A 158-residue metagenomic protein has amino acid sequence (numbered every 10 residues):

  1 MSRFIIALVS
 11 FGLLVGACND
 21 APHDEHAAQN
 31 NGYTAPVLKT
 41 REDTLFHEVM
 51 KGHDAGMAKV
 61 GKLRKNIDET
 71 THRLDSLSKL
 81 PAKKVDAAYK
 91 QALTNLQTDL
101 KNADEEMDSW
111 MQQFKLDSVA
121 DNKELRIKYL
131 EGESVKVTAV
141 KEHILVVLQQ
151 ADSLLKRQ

Functional and structural regions predicted by a protein language model:
S2-L8: Sec-dependent signal peptide recognition, specifically the positively charged N-region followed immediately by
L14-A17: C-terminal motif of bacterial Sec signal peptides marking the signal peptidase cleavage site
N19-S76: Immediate post-signal-peptide N-terminus of mature secreted/exported proteins
E25-P36, T71-L80, S109-Y129: Short E/K-rich amphipathic alpha-helical oligomerization segments
K39-V60, S118-Q158: C-terminal amphipathic alpha-helix
A58, K65, H72, T98 (+5 more regions): Extended, non-transmembrane alpha-helical coiled-coils
L63, I67-T70, L74-A88, F114-N122 (+2 more regions): Secondary-structure edge/capping motif, primarily at the C-terminal ends of alpha-helices and the immediately following
A88-V137: Long, amphipathic, charge-rich alpha-helical segments that form helical bundles/coiled-coils
